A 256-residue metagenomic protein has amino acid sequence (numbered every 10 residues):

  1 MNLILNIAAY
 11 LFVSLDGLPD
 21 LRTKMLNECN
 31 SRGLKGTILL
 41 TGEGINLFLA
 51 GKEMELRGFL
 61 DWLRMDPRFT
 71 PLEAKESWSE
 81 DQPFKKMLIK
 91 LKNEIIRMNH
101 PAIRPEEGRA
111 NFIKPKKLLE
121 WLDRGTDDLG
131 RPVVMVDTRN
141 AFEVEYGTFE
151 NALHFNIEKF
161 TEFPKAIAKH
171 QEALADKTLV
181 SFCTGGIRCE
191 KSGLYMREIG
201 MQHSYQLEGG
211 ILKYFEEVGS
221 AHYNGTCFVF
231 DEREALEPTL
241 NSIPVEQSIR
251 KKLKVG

Functional and structural regions predicted by a protein language model:
N2-N111, G130-V133, R139-L179, I187-G256: Rhodanese-like catalytic fold shared by cysteine-dependent sulfurtransferases and DSP/PTP-type phosphatases
P115-L118: Classical nucleotidyltransferase
E120-G130: A short acidic-Thr-Gly-centered motif at the start of a beta-strand
F182: Cofactor-cradling patches in redox/metallo enzymes
